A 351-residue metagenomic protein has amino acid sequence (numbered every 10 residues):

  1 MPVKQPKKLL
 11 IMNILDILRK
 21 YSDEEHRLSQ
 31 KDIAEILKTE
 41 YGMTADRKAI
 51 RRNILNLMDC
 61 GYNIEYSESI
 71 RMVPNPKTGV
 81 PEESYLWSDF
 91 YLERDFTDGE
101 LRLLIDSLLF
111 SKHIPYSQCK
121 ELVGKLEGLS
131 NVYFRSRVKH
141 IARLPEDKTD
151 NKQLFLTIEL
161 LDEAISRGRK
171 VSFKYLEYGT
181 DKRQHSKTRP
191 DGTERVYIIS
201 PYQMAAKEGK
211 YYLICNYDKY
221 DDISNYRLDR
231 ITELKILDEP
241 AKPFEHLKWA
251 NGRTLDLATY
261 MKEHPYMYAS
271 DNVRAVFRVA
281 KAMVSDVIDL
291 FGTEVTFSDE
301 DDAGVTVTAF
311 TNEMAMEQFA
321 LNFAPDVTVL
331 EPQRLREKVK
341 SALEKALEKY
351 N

Functional and structural regions predicted by a protein language model:
M1-S107, G192, K345-N351: Short, basic/aromatic recognition patches that contact phosphate-bearing ligands
I11, E146-V276: Core beta-strand-centered patch of the WYL/Sm-like small regulatory domain
I64, M204, L234, F297-S298: A structural signal for short hydrophobic beta-strand segments in well-ordered beta-sheet cores
S69, G209-K210, D229, D301-V305: Beta-strand-connecting loop/turn residues
D89-Q184: Bulky hydrophobic/aromatic content
T254-N351: Polybasic (Lys/Arg-rich)
